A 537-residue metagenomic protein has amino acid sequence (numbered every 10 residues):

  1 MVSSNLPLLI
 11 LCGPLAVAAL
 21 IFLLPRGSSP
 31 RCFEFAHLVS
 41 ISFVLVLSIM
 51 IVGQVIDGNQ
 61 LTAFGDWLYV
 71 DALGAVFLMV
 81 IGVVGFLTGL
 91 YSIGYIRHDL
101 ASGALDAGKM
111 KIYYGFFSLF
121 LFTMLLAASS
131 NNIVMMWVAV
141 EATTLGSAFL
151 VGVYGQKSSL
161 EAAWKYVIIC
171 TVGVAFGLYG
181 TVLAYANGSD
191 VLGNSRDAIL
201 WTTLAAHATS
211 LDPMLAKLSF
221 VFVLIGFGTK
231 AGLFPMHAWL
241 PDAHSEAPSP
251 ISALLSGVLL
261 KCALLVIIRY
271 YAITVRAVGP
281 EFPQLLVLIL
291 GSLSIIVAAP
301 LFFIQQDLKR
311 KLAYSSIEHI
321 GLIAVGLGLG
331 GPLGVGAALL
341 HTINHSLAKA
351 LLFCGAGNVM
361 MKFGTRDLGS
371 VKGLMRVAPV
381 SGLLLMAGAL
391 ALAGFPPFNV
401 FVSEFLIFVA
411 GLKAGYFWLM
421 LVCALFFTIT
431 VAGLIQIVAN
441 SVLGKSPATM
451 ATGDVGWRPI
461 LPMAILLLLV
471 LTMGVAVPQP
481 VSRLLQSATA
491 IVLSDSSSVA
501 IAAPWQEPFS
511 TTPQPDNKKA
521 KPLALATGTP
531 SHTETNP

Functional and structural regions predicted by a protein language model:
M1-L9, A16-G115, S195, T202 (+4 more regions): Transmembrane helix-loop-helix hairpins at membrane boundaries of multipass inner-membrane proteins
V2-N5, P25-F35, T62-A72, A104-G108 (+8 more regions): Juxtamembrane loop-transmembrane helix junctions in multi-pass integral membrane proteins, especially the extracellular
P30-I41, E161-G173, A378-G382, W457-M463: Alpha-helical transmembrane segments and their helix-start/interface "positive-inside/aromatic belt" motifs in integral
L45-V55, L178-A186, F395, M473 (+1 more regions): C-terminal TM-helix exit segments that contain a strictly Trp-centered aromatic cap at the helix terminus
L87-H98, F117-V134, A148-N440: Hydrophobic transmembrane alpha-helices and their helix-loop junctions in integral membrane proteins
K111-Y114, L254-K261, P459-M463: Select subsegments of transmembrane alpha-helices in polytopic membrane proteins, especially boundary-proximal
E141: Short phosphate-coordinating micro-motif centered on Lys-Gly-acidic
N194-D197, A247, A378-V380, L434-K519 (+2 more regions): Cytoplasmic/organellar membrane-interface segments at the starts of transmembrane helices in multi-pass inner-membrane
